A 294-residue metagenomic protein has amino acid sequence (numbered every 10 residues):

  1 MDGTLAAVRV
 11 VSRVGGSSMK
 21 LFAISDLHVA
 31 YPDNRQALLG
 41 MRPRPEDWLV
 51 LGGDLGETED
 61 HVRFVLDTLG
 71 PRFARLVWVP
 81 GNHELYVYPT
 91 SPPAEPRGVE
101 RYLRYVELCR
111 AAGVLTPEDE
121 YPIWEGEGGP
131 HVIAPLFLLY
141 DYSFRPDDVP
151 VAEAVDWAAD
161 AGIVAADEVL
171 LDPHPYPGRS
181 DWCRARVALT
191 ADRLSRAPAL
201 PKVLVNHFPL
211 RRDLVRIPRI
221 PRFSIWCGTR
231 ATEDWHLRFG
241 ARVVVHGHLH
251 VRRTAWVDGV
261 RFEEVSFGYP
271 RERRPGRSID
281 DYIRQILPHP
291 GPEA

Functional and structural regions predicted by a protein language model:
A7-W78, E84-T90, Y176, A199 (+1 more regions): N-terminal active-site segment of His-dependent metallophosphoesterases
S18-F22, Y121-P135, P201, W256-R261: Beta-strand-turn-beta hairpins that frame and shape the catalytic cleft of phosphate-ester-processing enzymes
A23-S25, L49-D54, V77-N82, T116-E120 (+4 more regions): Active-site neighborhood of phospho(di)ester-bond hydrolases with catalytic His/Asp-centered motifs
I24-P32, G53-E57, E95, S180-W182 (+2 more regions): Short, flexible loop segments at the rims of nucleotide/cofactor-binding pockets, characterized by
N34-Q36, E57-G70, H83-R110, G126-E127 (+2 more regions): Metal-dependent catalytic neighborhoods of phosphoester/phosphodiester hydrolases
V65-G70, T116-P117, P122-P130, A188-L200: Short amphipathic alpha-helices and their capping/turn segments at secondary-structure boundaries
A112, R216, R222-R242, L249-A294: Binuclear metal-dependent phosphoesterase catalytic core
V132-V203, F208-R219: Active-site-proximal loop/helix segment associated with metal-binding centers of metalloenzymes
